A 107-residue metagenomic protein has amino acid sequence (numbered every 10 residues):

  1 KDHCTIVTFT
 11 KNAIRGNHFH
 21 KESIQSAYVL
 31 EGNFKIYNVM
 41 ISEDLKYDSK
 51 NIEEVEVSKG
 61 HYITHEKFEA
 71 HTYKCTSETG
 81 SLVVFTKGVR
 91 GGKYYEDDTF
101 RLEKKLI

Functional and structural regions predicted by a protein language model:
K1-N17, S23: A short glycine-rich, His/Asp/Glu-containing loop-to-beta-strand
T5-V7, A27, Y37, V83: Conserved hydrophobic/aromatic positions in well-ordered beta-strands
K11, E31, K67: Residues immediately flanking
G16-N17, I36-Y37, I63-H65, A70-T76 (+1 more regions): Short beta-strand His + acidic residue motifs that chelate non-heme Fe in jelly-roll/DSBH and cupin folds
H18-F19, I24-V29, V55, I63 (+1 more regions): His/acidic/aromatic-lined binding-pocket segments of jelly-roll/cupin-type domains and related regulatory beta-sandwich
E22-D44: Glycine- and acidic-residue-biased ligand/ion/polar-headgroup-sensing regions
I41-K67: Short acidic-glycine-tyrosine-enriched beta hairpin
K46, A70-I107: Double-stranded beta-helix
